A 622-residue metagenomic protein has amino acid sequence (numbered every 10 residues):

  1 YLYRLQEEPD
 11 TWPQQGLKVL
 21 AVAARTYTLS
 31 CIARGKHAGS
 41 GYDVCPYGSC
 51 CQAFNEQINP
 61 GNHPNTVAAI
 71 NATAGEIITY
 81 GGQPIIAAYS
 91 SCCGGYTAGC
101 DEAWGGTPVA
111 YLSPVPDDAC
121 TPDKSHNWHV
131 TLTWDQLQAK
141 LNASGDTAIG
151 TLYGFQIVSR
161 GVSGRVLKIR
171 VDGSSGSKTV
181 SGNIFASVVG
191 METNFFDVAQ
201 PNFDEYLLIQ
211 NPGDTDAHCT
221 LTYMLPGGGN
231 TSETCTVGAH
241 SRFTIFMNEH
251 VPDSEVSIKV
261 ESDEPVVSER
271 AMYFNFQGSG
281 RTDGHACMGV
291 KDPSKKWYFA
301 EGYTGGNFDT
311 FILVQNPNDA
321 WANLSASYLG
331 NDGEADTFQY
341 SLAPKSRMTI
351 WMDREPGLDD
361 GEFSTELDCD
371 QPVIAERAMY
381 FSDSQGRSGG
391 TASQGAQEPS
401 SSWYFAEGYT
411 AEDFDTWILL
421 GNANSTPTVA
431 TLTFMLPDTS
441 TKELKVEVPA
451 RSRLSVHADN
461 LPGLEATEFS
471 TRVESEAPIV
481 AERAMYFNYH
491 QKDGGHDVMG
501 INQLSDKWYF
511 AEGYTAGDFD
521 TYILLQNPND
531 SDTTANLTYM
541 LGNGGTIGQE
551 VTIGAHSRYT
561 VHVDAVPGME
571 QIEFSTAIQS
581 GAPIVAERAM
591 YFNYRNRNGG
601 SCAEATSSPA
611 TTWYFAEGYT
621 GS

Functional and structural regions predicted by a protein language model:
Y1-P201: Conserved, single-site charged/polar hotspot
Q200-S622: Gly/Pro-rich, tryptophan- and cysteine-flecked surface segments typical of secreted/extracellular proteins
